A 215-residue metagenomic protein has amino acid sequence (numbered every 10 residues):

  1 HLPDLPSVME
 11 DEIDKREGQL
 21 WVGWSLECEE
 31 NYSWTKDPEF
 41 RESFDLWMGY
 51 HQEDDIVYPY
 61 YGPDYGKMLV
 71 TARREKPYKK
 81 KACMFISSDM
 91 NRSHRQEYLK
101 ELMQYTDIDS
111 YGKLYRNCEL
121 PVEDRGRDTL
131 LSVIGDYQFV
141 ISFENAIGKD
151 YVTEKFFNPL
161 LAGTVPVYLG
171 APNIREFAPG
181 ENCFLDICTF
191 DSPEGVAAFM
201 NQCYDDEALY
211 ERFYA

Functional and structural regions predicted by a protein language model:
H1-W24, T35-A215: Pol beta-like nucleotidyltransferase catalytic core
E27-E30: Catalytic toxin/effector domains delivered as secreted proteins or via bacterial secretion systems
